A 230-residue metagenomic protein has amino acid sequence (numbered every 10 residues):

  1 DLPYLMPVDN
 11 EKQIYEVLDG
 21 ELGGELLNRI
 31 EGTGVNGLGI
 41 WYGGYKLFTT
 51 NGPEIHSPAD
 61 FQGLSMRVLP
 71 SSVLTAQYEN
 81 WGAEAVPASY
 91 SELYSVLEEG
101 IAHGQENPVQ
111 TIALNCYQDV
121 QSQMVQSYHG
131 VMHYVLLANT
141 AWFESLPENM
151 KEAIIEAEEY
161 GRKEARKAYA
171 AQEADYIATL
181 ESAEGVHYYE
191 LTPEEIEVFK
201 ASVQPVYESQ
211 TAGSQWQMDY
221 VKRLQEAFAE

Functional and structural regions predicted by a protein language model:
D1-Q13, L22, I30-E230: N-terminal secretory/targeting leader peptides
